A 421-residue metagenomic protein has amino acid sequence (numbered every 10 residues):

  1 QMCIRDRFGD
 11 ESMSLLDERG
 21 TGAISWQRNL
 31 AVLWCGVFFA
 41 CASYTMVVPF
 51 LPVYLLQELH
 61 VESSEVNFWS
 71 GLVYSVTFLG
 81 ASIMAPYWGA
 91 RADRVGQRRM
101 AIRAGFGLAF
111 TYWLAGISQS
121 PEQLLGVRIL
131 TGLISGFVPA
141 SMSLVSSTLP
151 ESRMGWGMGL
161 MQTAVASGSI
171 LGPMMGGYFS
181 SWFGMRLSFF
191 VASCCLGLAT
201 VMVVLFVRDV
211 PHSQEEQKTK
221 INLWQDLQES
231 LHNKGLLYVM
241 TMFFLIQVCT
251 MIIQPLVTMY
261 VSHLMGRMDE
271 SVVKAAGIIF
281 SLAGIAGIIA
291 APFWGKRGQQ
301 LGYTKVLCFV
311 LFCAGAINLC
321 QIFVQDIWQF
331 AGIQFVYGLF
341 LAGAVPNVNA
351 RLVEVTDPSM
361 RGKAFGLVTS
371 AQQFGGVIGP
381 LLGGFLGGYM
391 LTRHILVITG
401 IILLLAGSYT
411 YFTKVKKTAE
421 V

Functional and structural regions predicted by a protein language model:
Q1-I4: Short, small-residue-biased leader/transition segments that mark boundaries at the very start of proteins
S14-Q27, D209-M240: Juxtamembrane intracellular "pre-TM" segments in multi-pass secondary transporters
E62-V76, R267-G284: Loop-to-transmembrane helix entry
L72-W88, S281-P292: Central cavity-lining transmembrane alpha-helices of secondary-active solute carriers, predominantly the Major
I83-Q119, G298-L301: Conserved MFS/SLC helix-loop-helix module at the cytosolic interface between two early adjacent transmembrane helices
R99-L114, S193, K305-C320, G400: Structural signature of the two symmetry-related core transmembrane helices
V127-V165: Cytoplasmic helix-loop-helix junction between adjacent transmembrane helices in 12-TM secondary transporters
F137-L149, G343-T356: Intracellular juxtamembrane helix-capping segments at the cytosolic ends of symmetry-related transmembrane helices
